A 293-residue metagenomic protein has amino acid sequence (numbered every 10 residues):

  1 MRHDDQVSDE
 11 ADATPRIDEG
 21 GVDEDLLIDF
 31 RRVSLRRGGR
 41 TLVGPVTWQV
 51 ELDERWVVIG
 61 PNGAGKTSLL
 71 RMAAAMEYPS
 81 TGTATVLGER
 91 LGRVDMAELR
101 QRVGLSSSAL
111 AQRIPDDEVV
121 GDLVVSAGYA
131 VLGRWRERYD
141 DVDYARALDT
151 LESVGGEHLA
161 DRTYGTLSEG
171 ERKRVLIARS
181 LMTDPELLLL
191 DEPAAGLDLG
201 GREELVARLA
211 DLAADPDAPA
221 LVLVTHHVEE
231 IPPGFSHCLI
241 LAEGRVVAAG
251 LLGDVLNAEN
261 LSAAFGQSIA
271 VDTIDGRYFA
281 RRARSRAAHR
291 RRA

Functional and structural regions predicted by a protein language model:
A74: Helix-to-loop junction immediately C-terminal to a conserved catalytic motif
G82-G92: Conserved ABC transporter NBD signature motif
R138, T163-L167: Conserved ABC ATPase signature
D141-L159: Conserved ABC ATPase "signature" region
D184: Conserved catalytic motifs of ABC-family nucleotide-binding domains
L188-E192: Catalytic Walker B motif of ABC-type/P-loop ATPase nucleotide-binding domains
A263-A293: ABC ATPase nucleotide-binding domains
